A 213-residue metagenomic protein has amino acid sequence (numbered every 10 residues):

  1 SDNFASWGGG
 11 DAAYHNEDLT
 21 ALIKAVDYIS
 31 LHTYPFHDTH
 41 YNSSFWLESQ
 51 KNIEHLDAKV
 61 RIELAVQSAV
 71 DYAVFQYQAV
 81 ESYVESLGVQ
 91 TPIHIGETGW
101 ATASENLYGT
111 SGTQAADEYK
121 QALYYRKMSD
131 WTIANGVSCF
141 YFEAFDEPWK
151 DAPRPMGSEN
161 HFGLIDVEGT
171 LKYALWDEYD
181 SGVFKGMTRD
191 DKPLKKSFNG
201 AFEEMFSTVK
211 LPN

Functional and structural regions predicted by a protein language model:
S1-H94, A101, E105: Noncatalytic carbohydrate-binding groove/subsite architecture in carbohydrate-active enzymes
I93-E97, F140-E143: Short beta-strand segments at enzyme active-site cores
N106-K127, W131-N213: Aromatic-rich peripheral "rim/lid" segments of glycoside hydrolase catalytic domains that contact and position glycan
